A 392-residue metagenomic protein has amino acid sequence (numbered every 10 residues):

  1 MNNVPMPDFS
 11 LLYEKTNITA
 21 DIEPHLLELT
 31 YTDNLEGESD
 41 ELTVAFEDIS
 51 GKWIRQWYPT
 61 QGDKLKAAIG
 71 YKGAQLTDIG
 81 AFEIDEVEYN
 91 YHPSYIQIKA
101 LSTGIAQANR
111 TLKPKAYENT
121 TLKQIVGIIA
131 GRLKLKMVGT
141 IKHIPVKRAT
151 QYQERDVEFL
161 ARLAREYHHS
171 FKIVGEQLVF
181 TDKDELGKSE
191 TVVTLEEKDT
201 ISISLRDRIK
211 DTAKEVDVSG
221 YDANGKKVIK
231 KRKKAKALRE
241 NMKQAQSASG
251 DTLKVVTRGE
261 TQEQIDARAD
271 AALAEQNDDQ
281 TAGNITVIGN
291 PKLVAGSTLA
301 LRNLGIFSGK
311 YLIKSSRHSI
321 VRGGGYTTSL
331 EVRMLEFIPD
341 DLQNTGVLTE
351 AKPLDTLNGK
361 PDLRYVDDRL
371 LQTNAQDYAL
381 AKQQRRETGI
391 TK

Functional and structural regions predicted by a protein language model:
M1-I105: Assembly/oligomerization scaffold segments
N2-D8, T60-D63, R165, D211-K214 (+1 more regions): A short, compositionally biased
N2-P5, Y95-G104, I141-K210: Short beta-strand-centered interaction patches in the first periplasmic/extracellular domains of large envelope
L29-Y58, I201-K392: An acidic/polar, Gly/Ser/Thr-rich interaction patch typically located in mid-to-C-terminal regions of proteins
L42-A45, A100, K113-V138, Q151-V174 (+2 more regions): Amphipathic, non-transmembrane alpha-helical segments in extracytoplasmic/periplasmic proteins
G51-W53, Y71, L76, S94-I96 (+5 more regions): Sec-dependent N-terminal signal peptides of Gram-negative outer-membrane/periplasmic proteins
T60-K66, L195-T200, G296: Glycine-centered loop/turn motifs
A81-N90, K115, A149, K183-G187 (+1 more regions): Short, compositionally biased
